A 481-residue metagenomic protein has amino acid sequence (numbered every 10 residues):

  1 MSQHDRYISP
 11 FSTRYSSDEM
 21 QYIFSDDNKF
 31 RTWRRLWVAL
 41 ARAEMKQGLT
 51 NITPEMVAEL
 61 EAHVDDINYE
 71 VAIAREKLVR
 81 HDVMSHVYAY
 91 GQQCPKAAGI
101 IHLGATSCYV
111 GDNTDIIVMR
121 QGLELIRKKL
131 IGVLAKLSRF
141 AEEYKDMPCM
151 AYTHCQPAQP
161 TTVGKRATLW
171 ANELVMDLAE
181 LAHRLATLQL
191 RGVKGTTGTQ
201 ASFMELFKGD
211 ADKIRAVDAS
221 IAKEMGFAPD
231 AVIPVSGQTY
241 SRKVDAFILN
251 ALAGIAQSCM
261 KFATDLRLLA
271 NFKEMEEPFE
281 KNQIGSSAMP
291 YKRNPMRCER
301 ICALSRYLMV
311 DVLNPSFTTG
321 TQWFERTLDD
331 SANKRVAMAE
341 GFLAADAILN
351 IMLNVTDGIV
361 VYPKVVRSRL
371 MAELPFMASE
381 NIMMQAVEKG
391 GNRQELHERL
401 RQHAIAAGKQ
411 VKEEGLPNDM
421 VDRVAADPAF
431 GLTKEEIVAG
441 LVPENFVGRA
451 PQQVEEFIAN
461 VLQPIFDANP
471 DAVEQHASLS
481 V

Functional and structural regions predicted by a protein language model:
S2-A201, F207-A222, G285-S286, M296-R300 (+4 more regions): A helix-coil-helix interface module used to build multimeric assemblies and to scaffold catalytic/cofactor sites
Q21-S25, V71-I73, Q283-A303, E325-E340 (+4 more regions): Short beta-alpha connecting loops at secondary-structure transitions that line or flank enzyme active sites
L40-A43, I126, L130-V133, L137-F140 (+14 more regions): Amphipathic alpha-helices that form helix-helix packing interfaces
E142-G164, E276-K292, E325-A332, D357-M377: Glycine-rich cofactor-pocket loops
A211-R242: Active-site-adjacent "gating/activation" loops or surface patches in catalytic cores
G237-E274, P278, Q283-A344: A conserved active-site cap/scaffold subdomain adjacent to cofactor or substrate pockets
E276, R399-A406: Active/binding-pocket-proximal capping segment
Y307-R393, R399: Long, amphipathic alpha-helical stalk/connector segments used for oligomerization, subunit docking, or mechanical
